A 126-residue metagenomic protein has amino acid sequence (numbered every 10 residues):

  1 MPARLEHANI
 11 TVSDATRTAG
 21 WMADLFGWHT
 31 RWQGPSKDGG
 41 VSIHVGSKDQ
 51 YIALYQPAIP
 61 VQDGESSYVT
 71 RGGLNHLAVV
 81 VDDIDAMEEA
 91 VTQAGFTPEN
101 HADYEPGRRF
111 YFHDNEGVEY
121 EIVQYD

Functional and structural regions predicted by a protein language model:
P2, N9-I52, Q93: Core segments of cupin and vicinal oxygen chelate
R4-D14, S42-G46, G64-A90, R108-H113 (+1 more regions): Vicinal oxygen chelate
Q33, E88-D126: Vicinal oxygen chelate
K37, V61, E105: Residue-level detector of flexible, active-site-proximal loop/helix-junction positions within diverse enzyme catalytic
Y51, P60-V61: Active-site/binding-pocket entry motifs
A53-Y55, E121: Conserved beta-strand in the GNAT
P57-I59, A86: Short, composition-biased local secondary-structure segments
